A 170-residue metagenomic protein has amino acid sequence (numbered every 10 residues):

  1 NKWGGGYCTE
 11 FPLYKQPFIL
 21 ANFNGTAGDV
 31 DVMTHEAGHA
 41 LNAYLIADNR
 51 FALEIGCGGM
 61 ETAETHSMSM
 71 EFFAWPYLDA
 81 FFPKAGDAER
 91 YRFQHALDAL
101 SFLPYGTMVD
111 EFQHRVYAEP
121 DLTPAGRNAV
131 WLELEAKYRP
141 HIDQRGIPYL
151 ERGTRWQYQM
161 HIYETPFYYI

Functional and structural regions predicted by a protein language model:
N1-I170: Cation-handling catalytic/transport regions enriched in His/Asp/Glu
